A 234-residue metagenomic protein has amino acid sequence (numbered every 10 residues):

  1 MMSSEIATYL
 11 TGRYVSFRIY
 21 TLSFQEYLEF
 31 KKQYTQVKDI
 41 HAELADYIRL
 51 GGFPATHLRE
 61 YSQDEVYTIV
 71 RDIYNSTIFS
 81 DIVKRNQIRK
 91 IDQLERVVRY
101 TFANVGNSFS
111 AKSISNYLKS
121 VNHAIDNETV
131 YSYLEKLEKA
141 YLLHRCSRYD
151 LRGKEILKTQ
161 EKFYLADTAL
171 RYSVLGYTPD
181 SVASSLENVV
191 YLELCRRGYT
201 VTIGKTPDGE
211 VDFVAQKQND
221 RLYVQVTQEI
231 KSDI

Functional and structural regions predicted by a protein language model:
S3-S108: Interdomain motor-coupling "hinge/lid" segment immediately C-terminal to the ATP-binding subdomain of NTP-driven enzymes
S80-K84, N116-V121, L170-D180: Short hinge/gating elements
R89-D92, I125, S185-L186: A generic structural signal for residues located within well-ordered alpha-helices of large catalytic or ligand-binding
R99-A103, K119, C195: Short, locally clustered residues in the helix-turn-helix/winged-helix DNA-binding domain
N107-L118: Short acidic, hydrophobic short linear motifs in intrinsically disordered regions
S120-T129: Short, basic interhelical loop/turn and adjoining N-cap of the next helix at nucleic-acid- or acidic-partner-contacting
T129-I234: A cross-kingdom feature that marks ATP-driven nucleic-acid transaction machinery
